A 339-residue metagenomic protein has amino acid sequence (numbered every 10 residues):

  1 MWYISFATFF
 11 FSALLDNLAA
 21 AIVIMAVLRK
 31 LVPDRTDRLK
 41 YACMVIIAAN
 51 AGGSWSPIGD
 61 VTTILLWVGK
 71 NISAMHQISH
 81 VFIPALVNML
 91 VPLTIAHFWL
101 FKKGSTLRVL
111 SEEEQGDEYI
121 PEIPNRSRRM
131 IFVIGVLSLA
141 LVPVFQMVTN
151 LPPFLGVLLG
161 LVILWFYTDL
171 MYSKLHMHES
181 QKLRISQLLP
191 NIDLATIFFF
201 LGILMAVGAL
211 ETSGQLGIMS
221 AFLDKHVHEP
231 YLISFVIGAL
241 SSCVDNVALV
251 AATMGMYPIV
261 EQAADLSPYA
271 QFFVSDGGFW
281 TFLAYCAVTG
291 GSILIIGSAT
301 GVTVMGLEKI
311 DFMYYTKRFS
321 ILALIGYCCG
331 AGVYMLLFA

Functional and structural regions predicted by a protein language model:
W2-F6, A42-C43, I78-F82, R129-V133 (+7 more regions): Hydrophobic alpha-helical transmembrane segments
F6, F10, L86-I95, V133-L141 (+5 more regions): Generic alpha-helical transmembrane segments of integral inner-membrane proteins, especially permease/transport modules
F11-L18, I22-A48, G52, V61 (+2 more regions): Membrane-interfacial helix-loop connectors
R35-T36, W55-S56, L65, M75-I123 (+3 more regions): Juxtamembrane and boundary regions of transmembrane helices in multi-pass small-molecule transporters and channels
A74-P84, P124, Q146-G156, L188-I192 (+3 more regions): Interfacial loop-to-helix junctions that mark the boundaries of transmembrane helices in multi-pass membrane
Y119-V133, Q181-L204, A221-K225: Membrane-water interface at loop-to-transmembrane-helix junctions
A140-F166: Flexible hinge motifs at transmembrane-helix junctions and intramembrane kinks/re-entrant loops in multi-pass membrane
L141, F145-M147, G208-I218, Y334-A339: Transmembrane helix-loop junctions in multi-pass membrane proteins
